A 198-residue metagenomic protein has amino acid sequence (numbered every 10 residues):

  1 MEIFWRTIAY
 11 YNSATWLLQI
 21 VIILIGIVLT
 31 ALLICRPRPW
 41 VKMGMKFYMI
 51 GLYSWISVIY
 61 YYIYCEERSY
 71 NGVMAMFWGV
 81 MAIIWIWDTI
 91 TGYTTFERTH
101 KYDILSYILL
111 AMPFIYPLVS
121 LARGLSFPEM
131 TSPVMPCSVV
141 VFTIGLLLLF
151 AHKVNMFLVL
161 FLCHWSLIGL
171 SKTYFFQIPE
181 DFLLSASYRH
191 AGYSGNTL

Functional and structural regions predicted by a protein language model:
M1-E66: N-terminal topogenic module of multi-pass integral membrane proteins
L18-A31, M76-T91, S138-F150, L184-L198: Hydrophobic cores of alpha-helical transmembrane segments in multi-pass inner/ER membrane proteins, independent
Q19-L24, I50, S54, P133-V139 (+1 more regions): Short hydrophobic alpha-helical membrane-embedded segments
P39-I50, T99-S106, A151-L162: Membrane-interfacial loop-to-transmembrane alpha-helix junctions, especially the N-terminal start
G51-I59, L109-S120, L162-Y174: Aromatic-anchored segments of alpha-helical transmembrane domains
I63-E66, L148-L160, L167-D181: Membrane-helix boundary connector in multi-pass membrane proteins
Y70-M74, F175-R189: Loop-to-transmembrane alpha-helix initiation sites
N71-I144: Membrane-proximal helix-loop-helix units in multi-pass membrane proteins
